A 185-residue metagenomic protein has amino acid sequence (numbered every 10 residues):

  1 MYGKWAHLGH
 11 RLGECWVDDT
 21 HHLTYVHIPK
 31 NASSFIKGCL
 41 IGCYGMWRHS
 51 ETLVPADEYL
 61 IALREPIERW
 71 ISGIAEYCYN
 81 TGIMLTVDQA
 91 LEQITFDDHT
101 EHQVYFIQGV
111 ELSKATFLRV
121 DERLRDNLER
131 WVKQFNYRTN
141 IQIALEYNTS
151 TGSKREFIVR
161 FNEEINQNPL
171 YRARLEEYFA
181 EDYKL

Functional and structural regions predicted by a protein language model:
M1-L185: Membrane-interface amphipathic segments in extracytoplasmic regions
